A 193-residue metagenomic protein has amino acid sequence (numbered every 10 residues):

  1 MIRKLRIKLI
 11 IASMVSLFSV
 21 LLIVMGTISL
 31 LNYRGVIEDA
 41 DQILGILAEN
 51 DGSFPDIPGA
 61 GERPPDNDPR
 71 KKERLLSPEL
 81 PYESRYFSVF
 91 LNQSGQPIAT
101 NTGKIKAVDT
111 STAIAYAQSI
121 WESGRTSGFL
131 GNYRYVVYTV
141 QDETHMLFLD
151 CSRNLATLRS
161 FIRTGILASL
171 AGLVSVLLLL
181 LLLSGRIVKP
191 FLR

Functional and structural regions predicted by a protein language model:
M1-S94, A156: Juxtamembrane segments flanking the first transmembrane helix of membrane-anchored signal-transduction proteins
I7-I11, V15, R159-L167, L179: Internal alpha-helical transmembrane segments of multi-pass membrane proteins, especially GPCRs
M25-Y33, A168, G172-K189: Cytosolic-side ends of inner-membrane transmembrane helices, especially those that anchor bacterial signal-transduction
A40, T157, F161, L179-R193: Juxtamembrane alpha-helical signal-transduction segment immediately C-terminal to a transmembrane helix
Y86-S111: Extracellular/periplasmic ligand-sensing ectodomains of membrane signal-transduction proteins
I105-L167: Extracytoplasmic
